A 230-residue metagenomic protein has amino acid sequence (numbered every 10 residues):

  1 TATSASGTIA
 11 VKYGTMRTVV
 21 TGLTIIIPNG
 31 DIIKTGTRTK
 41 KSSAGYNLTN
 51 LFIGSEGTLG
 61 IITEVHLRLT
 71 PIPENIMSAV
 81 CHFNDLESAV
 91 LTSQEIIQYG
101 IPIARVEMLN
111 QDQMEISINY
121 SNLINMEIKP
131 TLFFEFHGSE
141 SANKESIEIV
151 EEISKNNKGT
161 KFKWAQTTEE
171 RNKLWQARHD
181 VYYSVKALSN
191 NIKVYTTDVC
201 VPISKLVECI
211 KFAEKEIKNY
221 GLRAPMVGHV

Functional and structural regions predicted by a protein language model:
T1-E107: FAD-binding subdomain of flavoenzyme oxidoreductases
P71, M77-H82, S88-V230: C-terminal substrate-recognition/cap domain of FAD-linked oxidoreductases
